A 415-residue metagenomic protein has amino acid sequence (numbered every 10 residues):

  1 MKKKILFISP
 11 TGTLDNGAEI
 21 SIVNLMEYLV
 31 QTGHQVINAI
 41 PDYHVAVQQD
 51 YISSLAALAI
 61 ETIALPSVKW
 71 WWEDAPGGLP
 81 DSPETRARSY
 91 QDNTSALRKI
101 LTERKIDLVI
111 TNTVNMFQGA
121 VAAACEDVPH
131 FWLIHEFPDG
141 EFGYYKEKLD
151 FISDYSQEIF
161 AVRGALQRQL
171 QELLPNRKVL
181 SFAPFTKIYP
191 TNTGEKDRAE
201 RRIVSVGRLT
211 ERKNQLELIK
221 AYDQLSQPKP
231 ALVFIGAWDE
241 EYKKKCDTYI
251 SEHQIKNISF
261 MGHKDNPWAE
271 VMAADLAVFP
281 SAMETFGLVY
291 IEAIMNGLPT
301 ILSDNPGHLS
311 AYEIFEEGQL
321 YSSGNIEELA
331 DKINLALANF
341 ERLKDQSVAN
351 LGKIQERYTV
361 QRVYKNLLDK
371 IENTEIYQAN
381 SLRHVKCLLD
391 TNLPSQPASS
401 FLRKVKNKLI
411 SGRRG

Functional and structural regions predicted by a protein language model:
E19-N24, R201-V204, R208-Q224, E241 (+1 more regions): A conserved mid-protein helix/loop that constitutes part of the nucleotide-sugar donor-binding site
A39-V47, V206, A231-K244: Glycosyltransferase donor-sugar binding loop
I63, D154-T191: Donor nucleotide-sugar binding/catalytic pocket of nucleotide-sugar-dependent glycosyltransferases
K245-G262: Nucleotide-activated donor-binding/catalytic signature segment of Leloir-type glycosyltransferases, i.e., the conserved
H263, A282: Aromatic "clamp/platform" in nucleotide-sugar-dependent glycosyltransferases that forms part of the donor/acceptor
P267-W268, G287-Y290, H308-L309: Short glycine/serine-rich donor-binding loops of glycosyltransferases
P299-S303: Short hydrophobic beta-strand element within catalytic cores of glycosyltransferases and related nucleotide-activated
I314-E327, L335-E341: Conserved acidic donor-binding segment of nucleotide-sugar-dependent glycosyltransferases
